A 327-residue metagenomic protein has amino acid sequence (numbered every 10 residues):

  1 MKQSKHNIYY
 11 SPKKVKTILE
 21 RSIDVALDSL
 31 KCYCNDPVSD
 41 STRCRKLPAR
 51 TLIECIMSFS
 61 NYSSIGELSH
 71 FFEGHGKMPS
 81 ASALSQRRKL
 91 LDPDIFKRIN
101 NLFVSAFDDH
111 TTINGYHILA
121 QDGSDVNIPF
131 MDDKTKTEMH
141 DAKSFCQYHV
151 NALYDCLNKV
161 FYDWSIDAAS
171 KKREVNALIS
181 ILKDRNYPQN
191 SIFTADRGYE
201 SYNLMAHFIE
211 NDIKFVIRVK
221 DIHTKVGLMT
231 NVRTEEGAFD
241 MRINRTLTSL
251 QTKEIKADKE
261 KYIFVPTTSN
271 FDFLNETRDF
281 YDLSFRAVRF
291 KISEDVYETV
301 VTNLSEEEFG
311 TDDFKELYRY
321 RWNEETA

Functional and structural regions predicted by a protein language model:
M1-Y62, H70, P79, L84-L91 (+5 more regions): Single, function-defining residue in the core of a domain
E67-G74: Short alpha-helical "recognition helix" segments of helix-turn-helix
G74, D108-D109, I181-D184: Short, flexible, glycine/charge-rich loop motifs used to bind or transfer phosphoryl groups or to couple energy/partner
D94-F107: Short Lys/Arg-enriched helix C-cap and helix-to-coil transition segments that create basic nucleic-acid-contact patches
F107-T112, K291: Short boundary motifs at domain starts and secondary-structure transition points
H117-L119: Conserved beta-strand elements of the Class I
T135: Phosphate/adenylate-binding "loop-and-lid" substructures adjacent to NTP/NAD/dNTP-binding pockets in NTP-dependent
M139-D141: Extracellular beta-strand-rich solenoid/capping regions of secreted or surface-exposed proteins that bind or remodel
